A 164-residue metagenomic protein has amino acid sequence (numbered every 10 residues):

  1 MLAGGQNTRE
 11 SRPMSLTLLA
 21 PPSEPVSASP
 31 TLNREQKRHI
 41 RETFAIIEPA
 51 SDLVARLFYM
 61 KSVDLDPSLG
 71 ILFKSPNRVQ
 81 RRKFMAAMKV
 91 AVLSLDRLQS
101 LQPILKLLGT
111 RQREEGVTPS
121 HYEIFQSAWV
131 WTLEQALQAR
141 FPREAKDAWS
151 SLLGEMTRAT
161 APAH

Functional and structural regions predicted by a protein language model:
S15-H164: Globin-like tetrapyrrole-binding proteins
